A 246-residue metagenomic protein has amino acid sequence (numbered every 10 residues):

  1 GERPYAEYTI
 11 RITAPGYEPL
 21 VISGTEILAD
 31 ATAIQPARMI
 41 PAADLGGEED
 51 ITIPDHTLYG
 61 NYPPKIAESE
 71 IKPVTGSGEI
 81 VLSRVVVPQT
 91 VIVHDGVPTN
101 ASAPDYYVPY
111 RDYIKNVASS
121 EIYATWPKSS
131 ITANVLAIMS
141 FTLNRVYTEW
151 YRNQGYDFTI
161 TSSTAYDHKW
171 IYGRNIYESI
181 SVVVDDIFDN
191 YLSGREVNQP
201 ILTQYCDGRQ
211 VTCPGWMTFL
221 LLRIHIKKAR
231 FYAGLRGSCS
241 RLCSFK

Functional and structural regions predicted by a protein language model:
G1-K246: Conserved, single-site charged/polar hotspot
